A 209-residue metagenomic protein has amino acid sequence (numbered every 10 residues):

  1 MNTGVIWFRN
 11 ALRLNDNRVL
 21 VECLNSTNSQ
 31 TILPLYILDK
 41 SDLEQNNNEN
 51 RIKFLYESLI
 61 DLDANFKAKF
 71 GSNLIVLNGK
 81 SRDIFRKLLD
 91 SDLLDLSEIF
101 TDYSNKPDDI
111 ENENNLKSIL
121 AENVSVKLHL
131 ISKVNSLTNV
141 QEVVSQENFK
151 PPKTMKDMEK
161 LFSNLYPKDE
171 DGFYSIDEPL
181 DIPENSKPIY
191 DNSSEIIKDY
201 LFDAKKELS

Functional and structural regions predicted by a protein language model:
M1-G71: N-terminal beta-strand-loop-alpha-helix module at the start of alpha/beta ligand-binding or catalytic domains
L33, N73-L77, K127-I131: General small-molecule cofactor/ligand-binding pocket signal
L38-L43, K80-S81, S104-K106, I131-T138: Short beta-alpha junction loops
I75-S91, S118: Structural beta-alpha unit
D95-D109: Acidic beta-strand-to-loop metal/phosphate-binding motif
D109-S118: Short Gly/Thr/Asp-enriched flexible loops that form oxyanion-binding sites at enzyme active sites
N135-F149: Glycine-rich, charge-decorated loop segments at or immediately adjacent to ligand/cofactor-binding or catalytic sites
E147-S209: Glycine/tryptophan-enriched, flexible segments
